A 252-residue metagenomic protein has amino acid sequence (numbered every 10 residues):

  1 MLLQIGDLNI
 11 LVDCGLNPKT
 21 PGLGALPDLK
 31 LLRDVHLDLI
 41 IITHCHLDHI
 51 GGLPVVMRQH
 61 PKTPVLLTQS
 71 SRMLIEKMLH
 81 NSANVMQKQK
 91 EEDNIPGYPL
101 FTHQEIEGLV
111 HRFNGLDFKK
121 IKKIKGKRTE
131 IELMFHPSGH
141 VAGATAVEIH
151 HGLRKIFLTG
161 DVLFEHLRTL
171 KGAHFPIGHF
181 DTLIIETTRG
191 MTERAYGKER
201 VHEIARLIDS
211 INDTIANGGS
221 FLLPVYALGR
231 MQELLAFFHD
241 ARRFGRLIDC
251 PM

Functional and structural regions predicted by a protein language model:
M1-I41, H46-I50, V55-Q232, H239-R246: His/Asp/Glu-rich metal-coordinating catalytic cores of metallo-dependent phosphodiesterases/hydrolases acting on
R246-M252: Interdomain boundary/hinge elements
